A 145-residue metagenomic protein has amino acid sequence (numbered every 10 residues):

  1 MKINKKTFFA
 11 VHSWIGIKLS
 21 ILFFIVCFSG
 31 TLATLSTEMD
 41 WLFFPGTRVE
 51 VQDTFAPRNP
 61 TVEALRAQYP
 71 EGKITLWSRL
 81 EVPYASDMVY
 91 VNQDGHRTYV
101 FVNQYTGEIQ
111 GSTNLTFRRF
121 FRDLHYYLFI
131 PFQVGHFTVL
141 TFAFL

Functional and structural regions predicted by a protein language model:
M1-L145: Conserved histidines in hydrophobic membrane contexts and catalytic metal-binding motifs
